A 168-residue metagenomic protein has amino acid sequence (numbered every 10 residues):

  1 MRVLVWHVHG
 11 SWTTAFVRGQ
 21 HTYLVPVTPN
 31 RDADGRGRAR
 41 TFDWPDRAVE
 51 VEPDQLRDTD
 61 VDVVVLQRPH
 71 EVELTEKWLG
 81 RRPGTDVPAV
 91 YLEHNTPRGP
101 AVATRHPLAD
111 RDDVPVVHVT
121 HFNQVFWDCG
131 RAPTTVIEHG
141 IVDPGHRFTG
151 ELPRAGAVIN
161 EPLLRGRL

Functional and structural regions predicted by a protein language model:
M1-L4, P88-A89, P115, P153-A157: Residues that mark the start of a beta-strand
V3-A15, L164-R167: A short, glycine/small-residue-rich beta-strand->loop->alpha-helix junction that serves as a flexible
V5, H9-W12, H21-D113, H121-V125: Extended catalytic core of nucleotide-activated donor transferases of GT-like folds
P83, A109, Q124-I141, F148-G150: Helix-loop-beta element that forms the nucleotide-linked donor phosphate-binding surface in glycosyltransferases
H94, H121, E138-H139, N160: Active-site donor-binding loop signature of nucleotide-sugar glycosyltransferases
I141-L168: Conserved catalytic-core segment of nucleotide-activated headgroup transferases in glycan assembly
